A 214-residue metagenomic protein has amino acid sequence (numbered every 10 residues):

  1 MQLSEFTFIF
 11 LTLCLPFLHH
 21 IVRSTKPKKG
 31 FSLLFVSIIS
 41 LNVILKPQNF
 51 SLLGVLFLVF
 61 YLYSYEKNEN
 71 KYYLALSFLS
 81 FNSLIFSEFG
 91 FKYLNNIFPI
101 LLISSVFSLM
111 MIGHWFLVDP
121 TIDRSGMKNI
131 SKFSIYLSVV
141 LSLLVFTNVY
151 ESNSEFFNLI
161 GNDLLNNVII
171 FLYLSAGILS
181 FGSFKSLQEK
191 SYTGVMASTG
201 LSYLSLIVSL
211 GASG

Functional and structural regions predicted by a protein language model:
M1-V118, G126-S138, S142-F146, I170-G214: Polytopic transmembrane helical bundles with strong interfacial aromatic enrichment
K92, R124-S125, I160, L164: Juxtamembrane/transmembrane-helix boundary motifs in multi-pass membrane proteins
T121: Acidic interhelical loop/turn segments
V149-I178: Short alpha-helical packing/oligomerization segments
